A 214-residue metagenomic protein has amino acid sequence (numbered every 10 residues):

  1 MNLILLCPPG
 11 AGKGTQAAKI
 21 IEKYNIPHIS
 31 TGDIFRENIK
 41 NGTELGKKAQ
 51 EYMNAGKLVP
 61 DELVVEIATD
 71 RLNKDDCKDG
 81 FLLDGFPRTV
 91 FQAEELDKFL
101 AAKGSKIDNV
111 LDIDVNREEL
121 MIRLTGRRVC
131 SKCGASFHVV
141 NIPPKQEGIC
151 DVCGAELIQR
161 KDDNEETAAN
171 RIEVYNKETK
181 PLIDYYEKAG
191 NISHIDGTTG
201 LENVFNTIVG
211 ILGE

Functional and structural regions predicted by a protein language model:
M1-E214: Glycine-rich phosphate-binding loop of ATP-dependent small-molecule kinases
